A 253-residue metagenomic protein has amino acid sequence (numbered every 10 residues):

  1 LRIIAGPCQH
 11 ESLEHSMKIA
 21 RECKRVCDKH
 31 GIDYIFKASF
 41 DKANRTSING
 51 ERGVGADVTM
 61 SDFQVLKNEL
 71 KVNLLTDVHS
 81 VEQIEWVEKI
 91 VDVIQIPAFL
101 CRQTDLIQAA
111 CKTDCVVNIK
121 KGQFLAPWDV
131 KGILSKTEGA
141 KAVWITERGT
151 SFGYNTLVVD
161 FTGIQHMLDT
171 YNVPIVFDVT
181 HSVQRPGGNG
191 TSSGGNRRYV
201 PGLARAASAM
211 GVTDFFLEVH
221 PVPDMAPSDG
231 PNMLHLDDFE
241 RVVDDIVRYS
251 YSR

Functional and structural regions predicted by a protein language model:
L1-R2, H30-Y34, N68-L74, I90-D92 (+4 more regions): Short, well-ordered coil/turn segments that N-cap beta-strands
I4-K18, T46-V54, V72-D77, I96-A98 (+2 more regions): Active-site mouth loops of central-metabolism enzymes
P7-H15, Y34-A56, V219-M233: Glycine-rich, proline-tolerant flexible connector loops at the mouths of alpha/beta enzymes
Q9, A98-L100, V200-N232: Glycine-rich phosphate-binding active-site loops on the catalytic face of alpha/beta enzymes
E22-R25, K29-H30, N49-L75, A109-V116 (+3 more regions): Alpha-helix-loop-beta-strand connector modules within alpha/beta enzyme cores
I32-S39, N73-V78, F177-V179, T213-V222: Short beta-strand segments at enzyme active-site cores
V54-G55, E69-Q83, D92-D105, C115-P127 (+1 more regions): Catalytic beta/alpha-barrel core
D114-V219: Catalytic alpha/beta core domains of metabolic enzymes, predominantly
